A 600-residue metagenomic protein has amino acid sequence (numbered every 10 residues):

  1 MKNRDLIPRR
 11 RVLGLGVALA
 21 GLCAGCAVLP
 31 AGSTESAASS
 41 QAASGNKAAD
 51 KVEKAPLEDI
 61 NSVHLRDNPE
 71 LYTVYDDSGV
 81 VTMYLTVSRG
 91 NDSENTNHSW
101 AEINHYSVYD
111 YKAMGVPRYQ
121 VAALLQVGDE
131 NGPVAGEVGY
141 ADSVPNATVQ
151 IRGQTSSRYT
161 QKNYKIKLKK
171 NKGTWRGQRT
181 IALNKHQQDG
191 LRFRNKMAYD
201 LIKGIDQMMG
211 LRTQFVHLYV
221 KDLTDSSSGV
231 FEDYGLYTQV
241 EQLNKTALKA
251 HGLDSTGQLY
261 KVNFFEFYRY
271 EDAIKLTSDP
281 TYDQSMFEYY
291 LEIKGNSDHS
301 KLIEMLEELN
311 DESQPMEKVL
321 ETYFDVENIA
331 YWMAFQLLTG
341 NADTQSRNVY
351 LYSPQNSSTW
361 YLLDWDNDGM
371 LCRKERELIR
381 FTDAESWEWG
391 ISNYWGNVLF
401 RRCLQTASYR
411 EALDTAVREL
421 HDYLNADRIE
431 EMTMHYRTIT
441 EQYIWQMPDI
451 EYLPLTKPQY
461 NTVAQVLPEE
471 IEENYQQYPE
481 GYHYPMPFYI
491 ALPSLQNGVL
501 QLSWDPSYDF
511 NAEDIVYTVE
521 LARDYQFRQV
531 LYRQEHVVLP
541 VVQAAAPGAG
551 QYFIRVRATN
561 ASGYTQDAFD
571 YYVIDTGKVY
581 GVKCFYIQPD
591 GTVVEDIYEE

Functional and structural regions predicted by a protein language model:
K2-A20: N-terminal secretory signal peptides and thylakoid transit peptides that target proteins across membranes
A38, A42-M197: Conserved NTP-binding catalytic cores of kinases and kinase-like/nucleotidyltransferase enzymes across multiple kinase
S93, Y159-T160, G295-I303, E307-Q345 (+2 more regions): Middle-to-C-terminal accessory/interaction subdomains
W175-G235, E312-F324: A conserved hydrophobic secondary-structure block that centers on an alpha-helix together with its immediately flanking
M208-L211, S227-A334, A342: Internal "kinase-insert"/substrate-recognition segments embedded within catalytic cores of ATP-dependent enzymes
A546-T565: Beta-strand-rich modules
S562-V594: Extracellular fibronectin type III
